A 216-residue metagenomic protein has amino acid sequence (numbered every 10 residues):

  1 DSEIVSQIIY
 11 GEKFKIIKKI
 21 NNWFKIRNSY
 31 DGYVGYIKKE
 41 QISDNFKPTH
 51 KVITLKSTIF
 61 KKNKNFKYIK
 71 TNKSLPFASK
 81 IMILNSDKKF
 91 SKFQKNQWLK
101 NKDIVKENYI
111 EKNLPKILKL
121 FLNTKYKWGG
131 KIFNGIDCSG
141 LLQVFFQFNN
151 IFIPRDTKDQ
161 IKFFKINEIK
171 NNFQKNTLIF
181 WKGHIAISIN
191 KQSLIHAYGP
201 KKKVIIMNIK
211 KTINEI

Functional and structural regions predicted by a protein language model:
D1, T49-N63, V144-I161: Short, basic/aromatic beta-hairpin or loop at an interaction surface
D1-E3, K61-T71, I161-K170: Short alpha-helix capping/helix-loop boundary micro-motifs
D1-V5, I213-I216: Short, intrinsically disordered, charge-balanced linker/junction segments flanking boundaries in proteins
S6, Y10-N21, R27-I59, K64-T71 (+1 more regions): Boundary regions of SH3-family modules and the immediately adjacent low-complexity/disordered segments in eukaryotic
K15, P76-M82, F180, I187 (+1 more regions): Hydrophobic beta-strand signal
N28-G32, N208-N214: Short solvent-exposed strand/turn elements
L118, G130-N149, I153: Active-site nucleophilic cysteine motif
I151-K210: ...with weaker cross-activation on analogous glycine-rich loops/strands in unrelated enzymes
